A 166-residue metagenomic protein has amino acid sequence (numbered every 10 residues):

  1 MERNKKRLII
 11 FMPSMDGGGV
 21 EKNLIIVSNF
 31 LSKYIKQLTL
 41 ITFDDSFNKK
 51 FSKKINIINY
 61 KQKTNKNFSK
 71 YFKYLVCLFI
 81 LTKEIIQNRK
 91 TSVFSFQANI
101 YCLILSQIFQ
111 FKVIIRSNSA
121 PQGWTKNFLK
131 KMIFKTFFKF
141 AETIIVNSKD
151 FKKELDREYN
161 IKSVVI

Functional and structural regions predicted by a protein language model:
R3-I9: Extreme N-terminal starter segment of soluble prokaryotic enzymes
L8, S92, S106-G123: Active-site proximal beta-strand in glycosyltransferases
I10-S69, F151-E158: N-terminal strand-loop element at the rim of the active site of nucleotide-sugar-dependent glycosyltransferases
T42-F43, V93-F96, V146-N147: Short beta-strand scaffold positions
F68, I85, I114-E142: A conserved, positively charged/aromatic
C77, F94-Y101, S117-N118: Short His-centered aromatic/hydrophobic patch
E84-T91: Glycine-rich phosphate-binding loop signature in dinucleotide/nucleotide-binding domains
K139-I166: Donor nucleotide-sugar binding/catalytic pocket of nucleotide-sugar-dependent glycosyltransferases
